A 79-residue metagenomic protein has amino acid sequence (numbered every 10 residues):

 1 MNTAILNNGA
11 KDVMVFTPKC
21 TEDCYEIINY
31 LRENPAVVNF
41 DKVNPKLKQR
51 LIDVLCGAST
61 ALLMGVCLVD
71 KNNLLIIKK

Functional and structural regions predicted by a protein language model:
M1-N44, I52-K79: Positively charged, small/polar-rich N-terminal and surface patches that mediate targeting and assembly and bind
